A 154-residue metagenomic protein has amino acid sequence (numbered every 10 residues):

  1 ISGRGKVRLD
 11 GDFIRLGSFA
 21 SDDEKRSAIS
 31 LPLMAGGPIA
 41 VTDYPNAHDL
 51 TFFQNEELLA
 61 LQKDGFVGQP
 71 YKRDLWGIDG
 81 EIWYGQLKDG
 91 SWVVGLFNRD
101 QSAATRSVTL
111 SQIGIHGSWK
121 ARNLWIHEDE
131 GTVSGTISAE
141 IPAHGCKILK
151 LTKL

Functional and structural regions predicted by a protein language model:
I1-I126, A139-T152: Active-site-proximal substrate-binding groove within the catalytic cores of carbohydrate-active enzymes
T132-I137: Short, solvent-exposed S/T- and G/P-enriched segments that are highly enriched in secreted/extracellular and lumenal
